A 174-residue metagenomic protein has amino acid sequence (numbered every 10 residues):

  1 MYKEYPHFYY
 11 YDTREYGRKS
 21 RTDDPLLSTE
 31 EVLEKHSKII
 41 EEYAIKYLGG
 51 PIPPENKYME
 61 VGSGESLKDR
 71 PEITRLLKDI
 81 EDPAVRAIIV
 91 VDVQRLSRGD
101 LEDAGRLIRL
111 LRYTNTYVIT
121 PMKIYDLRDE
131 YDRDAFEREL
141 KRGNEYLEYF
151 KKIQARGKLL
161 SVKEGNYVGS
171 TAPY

Functional and structural regions predicted by a protein language model:
M1-L160: Short, structured surface patches at the beginning of a domain
N56, P173-Y174: Generic structural signal for residues positioned in beta-strands
L160-P173: Charged, gly/pro-enriched flexible loop segments at helix/strand junctions
